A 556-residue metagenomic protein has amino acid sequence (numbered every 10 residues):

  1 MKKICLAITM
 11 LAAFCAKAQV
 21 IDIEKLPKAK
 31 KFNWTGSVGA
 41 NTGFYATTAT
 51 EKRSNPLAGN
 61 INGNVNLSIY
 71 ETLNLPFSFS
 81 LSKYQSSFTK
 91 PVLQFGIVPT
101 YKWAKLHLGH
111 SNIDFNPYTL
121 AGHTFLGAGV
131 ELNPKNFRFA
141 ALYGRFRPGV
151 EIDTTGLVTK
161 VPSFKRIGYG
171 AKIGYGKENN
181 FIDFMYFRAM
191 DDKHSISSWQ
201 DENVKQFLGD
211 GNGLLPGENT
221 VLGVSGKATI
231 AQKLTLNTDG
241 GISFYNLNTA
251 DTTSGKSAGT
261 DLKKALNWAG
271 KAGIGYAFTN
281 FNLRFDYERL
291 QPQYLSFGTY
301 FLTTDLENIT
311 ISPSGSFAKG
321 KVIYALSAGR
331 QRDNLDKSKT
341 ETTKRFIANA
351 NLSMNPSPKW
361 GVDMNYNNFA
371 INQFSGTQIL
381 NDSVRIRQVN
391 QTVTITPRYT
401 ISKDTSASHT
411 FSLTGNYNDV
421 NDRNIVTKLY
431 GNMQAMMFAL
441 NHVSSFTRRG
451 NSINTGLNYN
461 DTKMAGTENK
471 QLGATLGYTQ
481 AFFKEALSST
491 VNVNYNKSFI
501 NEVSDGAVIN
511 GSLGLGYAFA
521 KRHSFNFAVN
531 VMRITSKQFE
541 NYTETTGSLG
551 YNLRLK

Functional and structural regions predicted by a protein language model:
M1-D22: Bacterial Sec-dependent N-terminal signal peptides
I21-T50, N55-L57, E71-F77, P99 (+4 more regions): Transmembrane beta-strand segments of Gram-negative outer membrane beta-barrel proteins
S54-I61, I69-L75, S87-L93, K102-W103 (+4 more regions): Outer-membrane beta-barrel translocator/receptor signature
P56-N62, K90, I182, Y186-M190 (+1 more regions): Exposed, low-structure sequence patches enriched in small/polar residues
N62-G63, L67, G96, A128-L142 (+2 more regions): Transmembrane beta-barrel wall of Gram-negative outer-membrane proteins
F79-P148, I274-Q293: Outer membrane beta-barrel
I113-L120, T155-S163, N212-L215, D261-L262 (+1 more regions): Outer-membrane beta-barrel proteins
A141-E218, I230: Hydrophobic, small-residue-rich alpha-helical packing segments that form membrane-like cores
